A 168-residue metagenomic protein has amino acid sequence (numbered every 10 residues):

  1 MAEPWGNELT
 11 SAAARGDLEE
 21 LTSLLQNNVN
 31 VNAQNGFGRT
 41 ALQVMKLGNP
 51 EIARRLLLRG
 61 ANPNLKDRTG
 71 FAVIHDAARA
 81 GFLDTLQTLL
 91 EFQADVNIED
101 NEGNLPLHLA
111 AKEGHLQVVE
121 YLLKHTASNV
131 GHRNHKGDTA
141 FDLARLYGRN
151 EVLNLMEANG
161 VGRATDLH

Functional and structural regions predicted by a protein language model:
E20, E51-I52, D84-T85, Q117-V118 (+1 more regions): Conserved ankyrin/ankyrin-like repeat signature
V31, P63, V96, N129-V130 (+1 more regions): Ankyrin-repeat inter-repeat connecting loop/turn
V130-T165: Leucine-rich solenoid repeat scaffolds
